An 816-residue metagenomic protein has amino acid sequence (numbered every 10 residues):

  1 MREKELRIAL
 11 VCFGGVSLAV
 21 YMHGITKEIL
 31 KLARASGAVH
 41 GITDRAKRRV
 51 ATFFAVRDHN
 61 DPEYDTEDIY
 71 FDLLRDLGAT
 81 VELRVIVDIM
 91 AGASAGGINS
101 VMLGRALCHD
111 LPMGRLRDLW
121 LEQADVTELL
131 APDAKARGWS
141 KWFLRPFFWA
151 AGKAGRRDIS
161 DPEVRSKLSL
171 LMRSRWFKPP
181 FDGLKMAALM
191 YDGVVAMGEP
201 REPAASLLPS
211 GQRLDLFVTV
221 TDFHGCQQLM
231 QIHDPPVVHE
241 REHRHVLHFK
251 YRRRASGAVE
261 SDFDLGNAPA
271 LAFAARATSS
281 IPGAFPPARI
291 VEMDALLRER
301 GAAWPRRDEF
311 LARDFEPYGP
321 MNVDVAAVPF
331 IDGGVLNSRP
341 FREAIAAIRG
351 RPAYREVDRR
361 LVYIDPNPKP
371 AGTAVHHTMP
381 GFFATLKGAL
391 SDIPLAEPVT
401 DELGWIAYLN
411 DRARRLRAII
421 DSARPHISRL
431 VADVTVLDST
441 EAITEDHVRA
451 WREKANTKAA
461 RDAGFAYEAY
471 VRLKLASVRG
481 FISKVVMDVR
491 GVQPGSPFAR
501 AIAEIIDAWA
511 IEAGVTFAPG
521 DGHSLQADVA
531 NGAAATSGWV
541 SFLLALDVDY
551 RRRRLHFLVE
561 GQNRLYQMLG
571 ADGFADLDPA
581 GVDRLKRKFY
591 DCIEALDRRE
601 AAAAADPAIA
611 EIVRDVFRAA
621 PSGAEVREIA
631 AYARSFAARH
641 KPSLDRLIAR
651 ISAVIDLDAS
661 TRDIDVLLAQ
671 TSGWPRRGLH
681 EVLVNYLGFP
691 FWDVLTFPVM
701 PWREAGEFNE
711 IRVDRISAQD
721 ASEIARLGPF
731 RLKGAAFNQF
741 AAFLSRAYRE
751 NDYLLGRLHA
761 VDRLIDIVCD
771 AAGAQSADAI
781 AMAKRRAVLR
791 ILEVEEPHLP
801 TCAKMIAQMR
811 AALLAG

Functional and structural regions predicted by a protein language model:
E5, A9, A19-V195, M230-E242: Patatin-like phospholipase
I8-C12, V87-S94, E122, V126 (+5 more regions): Extended hydrophobic secondary-structure segments that form protein cores and membrane-embedded regions
V39-D44, R115-L119, A204-Q212, C769-I780: Short, glycine/acidic-rich hinge or "gate" loops at secondary-structure transitions that mediate conformational
R165-R173, G211-G350, V399-L403, V489-R634 (+3 more regions): Active-site gating loop/helix substructures
L361-I364, P370-P497: Charged, amphipathic alpha-helical linkers/stalks
A413-V448, L732-V768: Long, C-terminal catalytic modules of enzymes
K458, A463-A466, Y470-V485, V489 (+5 more regions): Acidic, Ser/Thr-rich low-complexity intrinsically disordered segments
R677-G688, D693, P698-A718, I724-K733 (+3 more regions): C-terminal amphipathic alpha-helical interaction region
